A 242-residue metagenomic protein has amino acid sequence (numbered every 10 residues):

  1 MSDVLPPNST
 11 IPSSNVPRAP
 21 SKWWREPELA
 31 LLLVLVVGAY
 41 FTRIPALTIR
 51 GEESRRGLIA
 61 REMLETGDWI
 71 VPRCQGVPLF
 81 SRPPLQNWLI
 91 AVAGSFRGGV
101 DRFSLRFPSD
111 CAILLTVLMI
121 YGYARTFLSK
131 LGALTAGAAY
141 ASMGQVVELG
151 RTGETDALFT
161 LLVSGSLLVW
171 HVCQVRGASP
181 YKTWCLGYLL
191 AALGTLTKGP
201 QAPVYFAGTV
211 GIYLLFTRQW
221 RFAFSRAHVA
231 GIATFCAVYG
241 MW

Functional and structural regions predicted by a protein language model:
S2-W242: Membrane-integral, polyisoprenol-dependent glycosyltransferases of the GT-C/oligosaccharyltransferase superfamily
